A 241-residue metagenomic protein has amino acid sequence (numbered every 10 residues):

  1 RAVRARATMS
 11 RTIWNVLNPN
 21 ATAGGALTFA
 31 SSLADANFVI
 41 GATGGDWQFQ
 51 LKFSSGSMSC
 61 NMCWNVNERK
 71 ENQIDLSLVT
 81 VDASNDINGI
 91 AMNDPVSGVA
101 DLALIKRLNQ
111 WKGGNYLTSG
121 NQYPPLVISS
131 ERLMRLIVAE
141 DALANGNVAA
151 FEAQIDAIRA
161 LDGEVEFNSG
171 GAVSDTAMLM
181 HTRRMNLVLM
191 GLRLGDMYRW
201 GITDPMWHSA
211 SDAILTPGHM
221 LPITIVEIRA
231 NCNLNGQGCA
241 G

Functional and structural regions predicted by a protein language model:
M9-V16, N20-R135, E164-E166, S174-M178 (+5 more regions): Hydrophobic-face positions in mid-chain alpha helices that act as interaction patches
G146-V148, A172: A short, structured loop/turn motif at beta-sheet edges
A150-L161: Active/binding-pocket-proximal capping segment
I223-G241: Short, low-complexity, Pro/Ser/Thr/Gly-rich segments in the mature regions of secreted, periplasmic
